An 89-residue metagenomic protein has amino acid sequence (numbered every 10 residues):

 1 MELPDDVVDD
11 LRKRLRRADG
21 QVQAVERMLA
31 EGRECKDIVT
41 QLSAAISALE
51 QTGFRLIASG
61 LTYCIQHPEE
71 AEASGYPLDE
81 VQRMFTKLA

Functional and structural regions predicted by a protein language model:
M1-A89: Solvent-exposed interaction patches of small proteins and small membrane subunits
